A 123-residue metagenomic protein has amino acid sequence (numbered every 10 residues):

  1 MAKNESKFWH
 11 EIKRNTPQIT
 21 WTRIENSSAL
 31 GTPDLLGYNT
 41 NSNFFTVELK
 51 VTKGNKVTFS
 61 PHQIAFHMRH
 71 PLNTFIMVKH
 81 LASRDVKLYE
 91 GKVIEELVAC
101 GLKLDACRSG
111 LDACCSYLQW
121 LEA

Functional and structural regions predicted by a protein language model:
M1-N26, T40: Acidic-basic catalytic patches of nuclease active cores, encompassing PD-(D/E)XK and other metal-cofactor nuclease
R23, E48, I76-V78: Structural signal for conserved beta-strand scaffold positions within catalytic alpha/beta enzyme cores
G31: Beta-rich catalytic cores
L35-G37, N43-K53: Conserved catalytic cores of phosphodiester-cleaving nucleases, focusing on short active-site segments
T40-S42, L81-A82: Short strand-connecting beta-turns/loops that link adjacent beta-strands
T52-H70: Mg2+/Mn2+-dependent nuclease catalytic core
M68-E96: Nucleic-acid nuclease catalytic cores
G101-A123: Charged phosphate-binding loop/patch that engages nucleotide di/tri-phosphates or the phosphate backbone of nucleic
